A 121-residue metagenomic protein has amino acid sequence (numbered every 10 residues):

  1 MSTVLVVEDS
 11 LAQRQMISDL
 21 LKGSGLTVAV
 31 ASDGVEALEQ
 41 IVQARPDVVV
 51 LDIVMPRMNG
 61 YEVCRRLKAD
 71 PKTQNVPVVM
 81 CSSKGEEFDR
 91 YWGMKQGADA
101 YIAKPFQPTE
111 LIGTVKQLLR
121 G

Functional and structural regions predicted by a protein language model:
E8: Conserved acidic carboxylate
Q15-G23: Charged docking surfaces used in two-component/phosphorelay signaling
V30-V48: Acidic, metal-coordinating helix/loop segments flanking the phosphotransfer/catalytic sites of two-component signaling
M55: Receiver (REC) domain active-site loop signature in two-component systems and cognate sites in sensor histidine kinases
F106-K116: C-terminal output helix
